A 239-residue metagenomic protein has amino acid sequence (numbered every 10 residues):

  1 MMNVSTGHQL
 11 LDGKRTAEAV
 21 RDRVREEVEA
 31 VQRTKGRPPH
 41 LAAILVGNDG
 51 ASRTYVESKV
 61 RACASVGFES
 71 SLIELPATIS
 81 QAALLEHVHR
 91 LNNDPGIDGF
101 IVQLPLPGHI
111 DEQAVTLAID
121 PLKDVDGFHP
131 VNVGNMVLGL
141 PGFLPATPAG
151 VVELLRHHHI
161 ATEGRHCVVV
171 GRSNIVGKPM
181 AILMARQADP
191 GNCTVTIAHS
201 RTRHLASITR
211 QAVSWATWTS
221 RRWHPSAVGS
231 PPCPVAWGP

Functional and structural regions predicted by a protein language model:
M2-K35: Positively charged, low-complexity intrinsically disordered leader regions
A30-L41, G47-S65: N-terminal glycine-rich anion-binding loops that anchor highly charged ligand groups
V46-N48, L75-A77, P105-P107, V133 (+1 more regions): Short, ordered loop/turn segments at secondary-structure junctions
V46-R61, G142-A206, R210-H224: Glycine-rich phosphate/diphosphate-binding loop of Rossmann-like nucleotide-binding domains
C63-A77, G191-A198: Short beta-strand elements in bilobed, periplasmic/extracellular small-molecule ligand-binding domains
A83-P95: Short, well-structured alpha-helical segments in soluble
G99-C167, R203: Anion-binding alpha/beta catalytic cores of soluble intermediary-metabolism enzymes, centered on
D111-V133, A206-P239: Rossmann-fold NAD(P)-binding glycine/threonine-rich loop
